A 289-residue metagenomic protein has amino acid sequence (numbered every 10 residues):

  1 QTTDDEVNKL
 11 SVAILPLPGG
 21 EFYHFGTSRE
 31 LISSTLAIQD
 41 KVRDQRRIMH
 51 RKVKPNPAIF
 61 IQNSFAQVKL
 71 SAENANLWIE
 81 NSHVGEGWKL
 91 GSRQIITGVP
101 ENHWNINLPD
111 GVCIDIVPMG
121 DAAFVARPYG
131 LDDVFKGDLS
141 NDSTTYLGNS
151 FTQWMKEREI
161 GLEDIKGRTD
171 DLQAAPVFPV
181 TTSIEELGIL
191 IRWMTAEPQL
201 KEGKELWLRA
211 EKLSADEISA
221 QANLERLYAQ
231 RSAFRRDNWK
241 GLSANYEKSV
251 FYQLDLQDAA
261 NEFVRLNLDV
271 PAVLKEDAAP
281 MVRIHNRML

Functional and structural regions predicted by a protein language model:
Q1-L289: Left-handed beta-helix
